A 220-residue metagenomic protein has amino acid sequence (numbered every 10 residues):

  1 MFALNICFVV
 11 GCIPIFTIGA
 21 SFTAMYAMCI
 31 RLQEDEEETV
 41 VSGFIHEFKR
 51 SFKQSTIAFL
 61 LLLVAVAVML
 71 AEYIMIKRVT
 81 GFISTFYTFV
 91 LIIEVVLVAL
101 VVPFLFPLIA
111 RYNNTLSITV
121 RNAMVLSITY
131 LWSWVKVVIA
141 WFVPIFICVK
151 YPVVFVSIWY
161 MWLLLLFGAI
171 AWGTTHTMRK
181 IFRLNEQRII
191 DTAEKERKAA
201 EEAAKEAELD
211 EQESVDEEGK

Functional and structural regions predicted by a protein language model:
M1-Y87, L91, V98-F104, L108-K220: Helix-coil boundary and N-terminal low-complexity module in membrane systems
